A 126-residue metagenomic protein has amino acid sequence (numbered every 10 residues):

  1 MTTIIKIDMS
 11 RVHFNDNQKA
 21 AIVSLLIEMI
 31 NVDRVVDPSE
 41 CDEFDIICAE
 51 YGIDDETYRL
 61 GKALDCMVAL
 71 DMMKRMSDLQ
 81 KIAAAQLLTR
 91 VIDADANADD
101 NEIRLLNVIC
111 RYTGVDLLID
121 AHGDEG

Functional and structural regions predicted by a protein language model:
M1-G126: Small-residue-enriched hydrophobic alpha-helices in membranes
